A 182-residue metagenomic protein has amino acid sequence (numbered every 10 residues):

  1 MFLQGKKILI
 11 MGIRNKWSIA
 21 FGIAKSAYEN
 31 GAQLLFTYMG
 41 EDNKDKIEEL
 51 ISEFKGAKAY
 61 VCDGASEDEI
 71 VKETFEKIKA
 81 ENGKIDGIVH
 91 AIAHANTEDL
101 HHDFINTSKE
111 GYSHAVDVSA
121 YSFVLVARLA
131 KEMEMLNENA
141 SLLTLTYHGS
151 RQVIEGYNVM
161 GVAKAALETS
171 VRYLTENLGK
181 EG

Functional and structural regions predicted by a protein language model:
F2-F36: Canonical Rossmann dinucleotide-binding motif of NAD(H)/NADP(H)-dependent dehydrogenases/reductases, specifically
K7-L9, I88-A93: Conserved hydrophobic beta-strands of the Rossmann-like cofactor-binding core in SDR/related NAD(P)H-dependent
G12-F21, A93-K180: Catalytic loop of short-chain dehydrogenase/reductase
A32-K46: Conserved glycine-rich Rossmann-like NAD(P)H-binding loop of the short-chain dehydrogenase/reductase
I51-D68: Rossmann-fold cofactor-recognition segment
A65-A80: Conserved Rossmann-fold cofactor-binding substructure of NAD(P)-dependent oxidoreductases
K84-I85, Y112: Local beta-strand N-terminus motif with an aromatic residue
